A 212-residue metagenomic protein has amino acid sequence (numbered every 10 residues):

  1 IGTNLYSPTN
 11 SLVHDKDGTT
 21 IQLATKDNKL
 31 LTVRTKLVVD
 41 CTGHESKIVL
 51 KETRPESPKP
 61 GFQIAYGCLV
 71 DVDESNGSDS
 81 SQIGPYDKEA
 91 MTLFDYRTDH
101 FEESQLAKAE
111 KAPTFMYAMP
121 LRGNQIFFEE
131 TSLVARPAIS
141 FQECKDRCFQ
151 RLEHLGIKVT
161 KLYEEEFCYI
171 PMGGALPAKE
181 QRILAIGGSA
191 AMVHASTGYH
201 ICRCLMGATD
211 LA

Functional and structural regions predicted by a protein language model:
G2-V159, P171, A175-L176: Predominantly flavin-linked oxidoreductase catalytic cores and closely associated redox partners
S46, A190, I201: Short, flexible micro-motifs
A118, G123-N124, K179-S196: Short FAD-binding loop at a beta-strand-to-alpha-helix junction that anchors the flavin cofactor in diverse
P137, I170-G174, M192-A195, C202: Short acidic/glycine-rich loop or secondary-structure boundary segments that cap or lie
Q142, E180-I183, G198-L205: Alpha-helix initiation and capping sites
D146-L152, H200-A212: An active-site-proximal "capping" alpha-helix that borders the catalytic cofactor pocket
L162-Y169: A glycine-rich dinucleotide-binding beta-alpha-beta segment and adjacent secondary-structure elements that constitute
